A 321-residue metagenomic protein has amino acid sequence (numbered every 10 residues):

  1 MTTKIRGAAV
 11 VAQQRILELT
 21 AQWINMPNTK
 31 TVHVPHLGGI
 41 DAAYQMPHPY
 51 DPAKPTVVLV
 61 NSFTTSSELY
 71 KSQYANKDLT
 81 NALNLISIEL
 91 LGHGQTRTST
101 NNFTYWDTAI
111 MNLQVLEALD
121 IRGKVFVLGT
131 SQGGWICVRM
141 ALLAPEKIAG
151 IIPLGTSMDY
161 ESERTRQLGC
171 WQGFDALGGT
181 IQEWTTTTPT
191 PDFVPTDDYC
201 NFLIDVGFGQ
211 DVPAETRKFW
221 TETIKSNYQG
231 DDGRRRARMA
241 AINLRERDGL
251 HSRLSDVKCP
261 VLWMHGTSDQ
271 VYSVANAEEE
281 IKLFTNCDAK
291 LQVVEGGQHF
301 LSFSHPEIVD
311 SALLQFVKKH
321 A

Functional and structural regions predicted by a protein language model:
G38-T98: Conserved HGGG/HGGXW glycine-rich cap/lid loop of the alpha/beta-hydrolase fold
N84-L128, L143: Active-site loop/oxyanion-hole signature of alpha/beta-hydrolase fold enzymes
L142, A149-P195: Flexible "cap/lid" loop of the alpha/beta hydrolase fold
S162, T188-S255: Conserved alpha/beta-hydrolase catalytic His-Asp/Glu region
V257, W263-H265: Short beta-strand/loop motif that positions the catalytic acidic residue of the alpha/beta-hydrolase fold
C259, S273-K282: Short alpha-helix in the alpha/beta-hydrolase fold that links the catalytic acid
S268-Y272: Acidic catalytic loop of the alpha/beta-hydrolase fold
C287-A321: Catalytic active-site module of serine/aspartate enzymes centered on a nucleophile-bearing elbow/loop
